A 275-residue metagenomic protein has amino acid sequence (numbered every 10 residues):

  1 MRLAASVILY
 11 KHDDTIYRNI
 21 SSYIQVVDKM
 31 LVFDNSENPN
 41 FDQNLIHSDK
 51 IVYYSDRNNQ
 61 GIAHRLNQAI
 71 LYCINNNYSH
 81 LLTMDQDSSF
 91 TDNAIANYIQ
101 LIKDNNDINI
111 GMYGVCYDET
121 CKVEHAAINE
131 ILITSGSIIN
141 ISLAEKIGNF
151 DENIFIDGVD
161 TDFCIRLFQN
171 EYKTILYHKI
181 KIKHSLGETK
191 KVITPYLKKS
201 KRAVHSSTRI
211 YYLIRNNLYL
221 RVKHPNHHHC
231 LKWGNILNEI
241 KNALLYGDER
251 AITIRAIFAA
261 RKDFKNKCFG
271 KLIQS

Functional and structural regions predicted by a protein language model:
S6-V26: Short, well-formed alpha-helical segments that are part of the catalytic scaffolds of diverse glycosyltransferases
I20-S55: Acidic donor-binding segment of Leloir-type glycosyltransferases
D56-C73: Glycine-rich, basic loop-to-helix element that forms the pyrophosphate-binding segment of sugar-nucleotide handling
Y78-D87: Short beta-strand-to-loop acidic/aromatic patch adjacent to the donor-nucleotide binding site
T91-E124: Conserved donor NDP-sugar-binding/catalytic core segment of glycosyltransferases
S135-G148: Conserved nucleotide-sugar donor-binding and metal-coordinating catalytic region shared by glycosyltransferases
L143, N153-L186: A short, conserved alpha-helix in the catalytic core of glycosyltransferases
V222-S275: Non-catalytic, C-terminal membrane-associated alpha-helical segments of glycosyltransferases
